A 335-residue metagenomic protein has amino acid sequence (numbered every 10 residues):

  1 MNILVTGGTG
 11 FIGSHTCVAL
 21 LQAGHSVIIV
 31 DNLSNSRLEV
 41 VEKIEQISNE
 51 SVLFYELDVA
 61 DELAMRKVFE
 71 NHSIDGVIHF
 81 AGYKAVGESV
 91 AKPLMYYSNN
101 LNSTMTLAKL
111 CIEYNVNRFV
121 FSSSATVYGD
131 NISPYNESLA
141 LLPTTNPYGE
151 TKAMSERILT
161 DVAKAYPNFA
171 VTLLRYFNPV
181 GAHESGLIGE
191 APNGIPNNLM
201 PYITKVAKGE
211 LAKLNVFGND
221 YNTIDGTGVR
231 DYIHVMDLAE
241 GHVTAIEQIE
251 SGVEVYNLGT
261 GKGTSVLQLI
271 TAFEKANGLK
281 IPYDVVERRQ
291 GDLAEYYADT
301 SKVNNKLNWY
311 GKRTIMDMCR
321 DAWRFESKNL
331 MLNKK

Functional and structural regions predicted by a protein language model:
M1-A182: N-terminal Rossmann-like NAD(P)+-binding domain of SDR-like oxidoreductases, especially those catalyzing
T6, S98-L101, N193-N197, D231-V235 (+2 more regions): Short, solvent-exposed loop/helix junctions and linker helices that flank or host conserved functional motifs
L38, N178-N198, G209-R230: Short, flexible, glycine-rich and Lys/Arg-enriched loop motifs at helix boundaries that contact anionic partners
Y97, T145-A153, G189-N197, P201 (+1 more regions): Short-chain dehydrogenase/reductase
I112, E190-I195, G291, Y310: A general boundary/transition motif marking the beginning of the first structured unit of a protein
Y202-K335: C-terminal substrate-binding subdomain of Rossmann-fold SDR/epimerase-dehydratase oxidoreductases
